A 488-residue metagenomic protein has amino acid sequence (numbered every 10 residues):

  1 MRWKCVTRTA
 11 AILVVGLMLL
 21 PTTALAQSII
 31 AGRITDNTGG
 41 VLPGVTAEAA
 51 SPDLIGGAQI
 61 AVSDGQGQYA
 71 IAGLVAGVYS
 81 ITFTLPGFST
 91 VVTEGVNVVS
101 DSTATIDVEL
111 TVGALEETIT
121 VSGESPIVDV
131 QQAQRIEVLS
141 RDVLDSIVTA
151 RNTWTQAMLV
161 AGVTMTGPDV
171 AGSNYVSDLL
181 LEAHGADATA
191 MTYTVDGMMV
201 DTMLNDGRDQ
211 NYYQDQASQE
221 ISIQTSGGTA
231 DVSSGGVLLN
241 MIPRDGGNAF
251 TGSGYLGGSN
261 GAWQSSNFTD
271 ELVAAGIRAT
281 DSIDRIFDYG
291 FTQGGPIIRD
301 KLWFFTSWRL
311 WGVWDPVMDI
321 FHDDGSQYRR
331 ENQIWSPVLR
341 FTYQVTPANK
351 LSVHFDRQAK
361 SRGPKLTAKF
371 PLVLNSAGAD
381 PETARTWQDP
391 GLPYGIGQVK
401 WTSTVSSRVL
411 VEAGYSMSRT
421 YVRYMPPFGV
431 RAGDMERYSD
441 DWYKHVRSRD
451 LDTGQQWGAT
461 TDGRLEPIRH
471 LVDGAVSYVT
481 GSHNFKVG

Functional and structural regions predicted by a protein language model:
W3-C5, L13-E137: Periplasm-facing N-terminal accessory domains of Gram-negative outer-membrane beta-barrel systems
N37, T111, H184-A186, I242-R244 (+5 more regions): Structural signature of outer-membrane beta-barrel channels/translocons
D64, S89-G247, Q264, E271-R278 (+2 more regions): Periplasmic N-terminal accessory/gating domains of Gram-negative outer-membrane beta-barrel systems
Y69, L181, V237-L239, F291 (+3 more regions): Membrane-embedded beta-strands of outer-membrane beta-barrel proteins, especially the hydrophobic/small aromatic
V96, N205-R208, Q264-E271, V317-D323 (+2 more regions): Outer-membrane beta-barrel translocator domains and adjoining extracellular loop/strand segments of Gram-negative
E124, Q224-S226, Y255-S259, S307-W311 (+3 more regions): Outer-membrane beta-barrel pore domains and translocons
T251, D281-P364, D389-E412, M417: Transmembrane beta-barrel wall of Gram-negative outer-membrane proteins
Q333-I334, P347-G488: Replace "related TpsB outer-membrane translocases also match" with "some related outer-membrane beta-barrels such as
